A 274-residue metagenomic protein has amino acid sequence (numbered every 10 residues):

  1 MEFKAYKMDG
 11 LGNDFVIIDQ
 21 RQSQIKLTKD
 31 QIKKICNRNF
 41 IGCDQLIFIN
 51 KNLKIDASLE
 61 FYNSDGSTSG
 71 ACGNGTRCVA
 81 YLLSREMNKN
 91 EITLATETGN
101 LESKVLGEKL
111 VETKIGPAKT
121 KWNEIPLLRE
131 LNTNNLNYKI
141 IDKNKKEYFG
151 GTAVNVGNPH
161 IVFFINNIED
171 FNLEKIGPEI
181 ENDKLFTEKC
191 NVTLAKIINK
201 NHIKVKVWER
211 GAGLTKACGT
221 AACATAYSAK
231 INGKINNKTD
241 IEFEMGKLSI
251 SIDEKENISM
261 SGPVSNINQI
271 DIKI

Functional and structural regions predicted by a protein language model:
M1-G107, I161-I274: A glycine-rich beta-to-alpha transition motif near the start of alpha/beta enzyme domains, typified by
M1-Q24, T113, L131-V154: N-terminal, positively charged, Ser/Thr/Ala/Gly-biased leader segments that form transit/presequence-like amphipathic
T96-T98, E108-T120: Membrane helix-loop-helix hairpins that form the core translocation module of multi-pass transporters
K119, V156-H160, V264: Glycine-rich beta-alpha junction loops
K121, R129-L136, I140-D142, I258-I274: C-terminal domain-closing interface element
L128-N137, P178, N182-F186: Short, conserved active-site entrance elements at the starts or edges of catalytic domains
G151, P159-V162: Selected transmembrane alpha-helices and immediately adjacent juxtamembrane segments of polytopic inner-membrane
A153-V156, M260: Active-site donor-nucleotide binding/catalytic segment of nucleotide-sugar enzymes
